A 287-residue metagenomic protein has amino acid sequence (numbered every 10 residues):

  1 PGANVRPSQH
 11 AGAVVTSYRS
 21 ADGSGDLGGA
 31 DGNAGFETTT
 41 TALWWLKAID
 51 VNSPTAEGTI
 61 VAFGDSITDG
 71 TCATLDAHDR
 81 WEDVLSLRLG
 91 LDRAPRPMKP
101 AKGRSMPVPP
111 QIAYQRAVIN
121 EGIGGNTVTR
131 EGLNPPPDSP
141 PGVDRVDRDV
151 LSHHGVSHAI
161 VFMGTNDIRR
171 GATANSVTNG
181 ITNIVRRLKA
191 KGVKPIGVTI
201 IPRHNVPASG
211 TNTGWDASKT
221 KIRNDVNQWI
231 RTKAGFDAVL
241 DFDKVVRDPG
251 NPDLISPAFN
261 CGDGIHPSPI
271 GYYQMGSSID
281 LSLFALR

Functional and structural regions predicted by a protein language model:
P1-F63, T68-D76, A94, M98-S105 (+2 more regions): N-terminal secretory targeting modules
V5-A11, T71-H78, R130-L133, G171-N175 (+2 more regions): Short, solvent-exposed loop/turn and secondary-structure capping segments
T59-G64, T68-D69, R116-G122, S157-M163 (+4 more regions): Structural recognition of the beta-strand scaffold that forms the well-ordered cores of secreted hydrolase catalytic
F63, I67-G132, H158-I160: Beta-propeller domains
D69, A73, I123-N179: Oxyanion-hole/transition-state-stabilizing segment in secreted/luminal serine hydrolases and related acyltransferases
T127, N134-S139, V143, I201-R287: Catalytic His-Asp segment of secreted/periplasmic serine-dependent ester chemistry enzymes
R145-R148, S176-R186, A190, D225-W229: Alpha-helical scaffolding segments of alpha/beta enzyme cores, especially the outer helices of TIM-barrel or partial
F162-R169, I184-N224: Active-site segments of SGNH/GDSL-like serine hydrolases that catalyze O-acetyl group transfer/hydrolysis on lipids
